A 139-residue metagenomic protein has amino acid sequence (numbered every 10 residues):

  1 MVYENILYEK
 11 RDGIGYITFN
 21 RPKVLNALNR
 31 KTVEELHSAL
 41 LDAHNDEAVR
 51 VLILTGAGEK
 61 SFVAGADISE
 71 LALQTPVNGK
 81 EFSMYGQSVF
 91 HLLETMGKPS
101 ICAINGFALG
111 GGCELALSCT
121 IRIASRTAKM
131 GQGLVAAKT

Functional and structural regions predicted by a protein language model:
M1-T55, H91: Conserved CoA-thioester-binding segment of acyl-CoA-metabolizing enzymes
I17, L54, D67, L115-A116: Hydrophobic/aromatic residues within transmembrane alpha-helices of multi-pass small-molecule transporters
A27-R30, A64, L73, A136: Phosphate-coordinating loops and pocket residues in cytosolic domains that bind phosphorylated ligands
G56-L92, A108: Glycine- (often His-adjacent) and acidic-residue-rich active-site loop that binds/positions the CoA thioester
V89, L93-T95, A103, L109-T139: CoA-thioester-processing core
